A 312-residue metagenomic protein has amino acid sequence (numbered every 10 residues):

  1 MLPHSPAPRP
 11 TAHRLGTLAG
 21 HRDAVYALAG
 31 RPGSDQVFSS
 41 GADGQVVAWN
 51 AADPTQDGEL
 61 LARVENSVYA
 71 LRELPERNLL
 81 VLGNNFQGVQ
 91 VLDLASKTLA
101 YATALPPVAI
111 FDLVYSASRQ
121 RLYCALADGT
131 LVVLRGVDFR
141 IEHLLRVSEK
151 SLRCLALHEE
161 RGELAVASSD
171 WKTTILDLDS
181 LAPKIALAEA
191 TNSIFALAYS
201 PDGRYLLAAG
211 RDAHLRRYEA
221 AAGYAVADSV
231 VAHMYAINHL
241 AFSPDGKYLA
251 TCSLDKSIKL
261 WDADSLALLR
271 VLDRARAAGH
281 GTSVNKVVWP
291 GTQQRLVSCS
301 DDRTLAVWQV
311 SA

Functional and structural regions predicted by a protein language model:
L18-V25, L61-V68, A104-I110, L145-L152 (+3 more regions): WD40/WD-repeat beta-propeller blade N-cap
P32-G33, P75-E76, A117-S118, E159-E160 (+3 more regions): Residue-level detector of Asp-centered blade-edge/turn motifs that repeat once per structural unit in beta-propeller
S40-D43, G83-F86, A125-D128, A167-D170 (+3 more regions): Conserved strand-to-loop turn within each blade of WD40 beta-propeller repeats
V46-N50, Q90-L92, V132-L134, T173-L176 (+3 more regions): WD40-repeat beta-propellers
A51-P54, L94-K97, R135-F139, D177-L181 (+3 more regions): Short loop/turn segments that connect beta-strands within beta-propeller blades
S283-A312: Blade-level signature of beta-propeller repeat domains, shared across WD40, Kelch, NHL, RCC1 and BNR/Asp-box propellers
